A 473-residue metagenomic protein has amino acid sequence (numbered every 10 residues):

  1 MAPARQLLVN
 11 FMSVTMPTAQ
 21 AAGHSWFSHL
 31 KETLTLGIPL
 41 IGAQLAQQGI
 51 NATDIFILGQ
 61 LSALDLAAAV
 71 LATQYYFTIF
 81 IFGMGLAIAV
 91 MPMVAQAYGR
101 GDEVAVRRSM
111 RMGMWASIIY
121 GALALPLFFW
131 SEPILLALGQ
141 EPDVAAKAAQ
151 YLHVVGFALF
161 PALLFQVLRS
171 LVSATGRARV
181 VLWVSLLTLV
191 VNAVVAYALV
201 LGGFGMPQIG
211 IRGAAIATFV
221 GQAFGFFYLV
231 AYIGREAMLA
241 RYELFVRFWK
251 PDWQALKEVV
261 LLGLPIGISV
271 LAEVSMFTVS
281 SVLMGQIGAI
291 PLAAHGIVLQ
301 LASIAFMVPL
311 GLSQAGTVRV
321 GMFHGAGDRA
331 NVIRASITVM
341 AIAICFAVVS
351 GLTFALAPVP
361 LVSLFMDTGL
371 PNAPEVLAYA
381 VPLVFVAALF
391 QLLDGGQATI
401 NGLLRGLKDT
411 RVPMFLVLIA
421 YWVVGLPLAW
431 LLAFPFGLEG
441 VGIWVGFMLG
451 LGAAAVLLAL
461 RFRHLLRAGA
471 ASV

Functional and structural regions predicted by a protein language model:
A2-L40, V94-F160, V191, Q208-L264 (+2 more regions): Short alpha-helical transmembrane segments in multi-pass integral membrane proteins
T35-D54, V154, F165, T188 (+5 more regions): Transmembrane helical elements of multi-pass membrane transporters/channels
L40, Q44, I55-F56, P92 (+16 more regions): Transmembrane alpha-helix boundary and packing residues in multipass membrane permease domains and related
I41, L45, G49, A122 (+17 more regions): Hydrophobic alpha-helical segments of membrane proteins
L45, G49-A67, L135-P142, A198-I209 (+4 more regions): Helix-terminus/linker motif at the lipid-water interface of multi-pass membrane proteins
A63-Q74, A148, L152, A289-I304 (+2 more regions): Small-residue hotspots at the loop-to-helix junctions and early N-terminal turns of transmembrane alpha-helices
L66-L125, F129, A162-V181, A294-L356 (+1 more regions): Small-residue-rich hydrophobic transmembrane alpha-helices
A87, V155-S173, V181-L189, A214-V230 (+6 more regions): Short runs within selected transmembrane alpha-helices of multi-pass transporters and secretion channels
